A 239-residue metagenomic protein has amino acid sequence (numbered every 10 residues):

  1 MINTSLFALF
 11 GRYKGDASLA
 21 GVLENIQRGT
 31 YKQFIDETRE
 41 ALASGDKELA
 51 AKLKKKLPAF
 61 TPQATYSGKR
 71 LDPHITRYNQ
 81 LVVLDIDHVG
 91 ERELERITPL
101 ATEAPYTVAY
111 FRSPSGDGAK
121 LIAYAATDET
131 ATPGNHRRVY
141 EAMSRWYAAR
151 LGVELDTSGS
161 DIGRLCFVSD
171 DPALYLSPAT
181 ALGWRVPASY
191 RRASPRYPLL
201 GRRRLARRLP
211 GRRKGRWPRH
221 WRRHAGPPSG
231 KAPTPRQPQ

Functional and structural regions predicted by a protein language model:
M1-F7, D16, Q80, T98-E103 (+2 more regions): Long, charged low-complexity interaction segments
M1-Q80, R192-G201, R208, G226: DNA replication initiation on ssDNA origins
L42, D46, A101-P105, M143-L151 (+2 more regions): Hydrophobic, Leu/Ile/Phe/Ala-enriched alpha-helical segments that form helix-helix packing faces
K69-H74, T98-P114, G152-T157: Catalytic micro-motifs at enzyme active sites that drive phosphoryl/nucleotidyl and oxygen chemistry
L84, V108-A131, N135-R138, G163-S169: Histidine-centered divalent-metal-coordination microenvironment in nucleic-acid enzymes
D85-E93: Short, surface-exposed ligand-recognition loops at beta-strand->loop->(often short) alpha-helix junctions that present
I97-L100, A125-L151, L174-S194, P198: Helical (often loop-to-helix) elements that flank the catalytic cores of nucleotide-handling enzymes
E154-A173: Acidic carboxylate-rich catalytic motifs and surrounding loops in phosphoryl-/glycosyl-chemistry enzymes
